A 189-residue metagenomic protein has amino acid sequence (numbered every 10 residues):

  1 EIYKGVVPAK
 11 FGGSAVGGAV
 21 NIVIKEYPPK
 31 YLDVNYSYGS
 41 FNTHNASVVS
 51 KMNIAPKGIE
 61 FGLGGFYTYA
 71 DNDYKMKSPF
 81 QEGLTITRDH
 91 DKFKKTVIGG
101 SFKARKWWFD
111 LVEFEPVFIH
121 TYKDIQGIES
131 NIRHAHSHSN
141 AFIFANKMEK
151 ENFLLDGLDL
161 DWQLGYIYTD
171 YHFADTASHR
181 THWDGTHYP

Functional and structural regions predicted by a protein language model:
E1-I2, K10-S37, A46-S50: N-terminal periplasmic accessory domains that precede and gate Gram-negative outer-membrane beta-barrel machines
Y3, V23, V49-N53, G99-R105 (+1 more regions): Transmembrane beta-barrel domains of outer membrane proteins
G5, V23, N35-F41, N53 (+3 more regions): Outer-membrane beta-barrel pore domains and translocons
S14, N42, K94, H138-N140 (+1 more regions): Residue-level preference for beta-strand/loop junctions
G18, K30-L32, H44-V48, T96-G100 (+1 more regions): Hydrophobic, lipid-facing positions within transmembrane beta-strands of outer-membrane proteins
P29, S37, N53-A135: Periplasmic-side early beta-strands and strand-to-turn transitions of outer-membrane beta-barrels
T43-N45, A70-M76, T121-G127, S137 (+2 more regions): Outer-membrane beta-barrel proteins
R105-H120, H138-P189: Face-selective signature of the C-terminal outer-membrane beta-barrel domain
